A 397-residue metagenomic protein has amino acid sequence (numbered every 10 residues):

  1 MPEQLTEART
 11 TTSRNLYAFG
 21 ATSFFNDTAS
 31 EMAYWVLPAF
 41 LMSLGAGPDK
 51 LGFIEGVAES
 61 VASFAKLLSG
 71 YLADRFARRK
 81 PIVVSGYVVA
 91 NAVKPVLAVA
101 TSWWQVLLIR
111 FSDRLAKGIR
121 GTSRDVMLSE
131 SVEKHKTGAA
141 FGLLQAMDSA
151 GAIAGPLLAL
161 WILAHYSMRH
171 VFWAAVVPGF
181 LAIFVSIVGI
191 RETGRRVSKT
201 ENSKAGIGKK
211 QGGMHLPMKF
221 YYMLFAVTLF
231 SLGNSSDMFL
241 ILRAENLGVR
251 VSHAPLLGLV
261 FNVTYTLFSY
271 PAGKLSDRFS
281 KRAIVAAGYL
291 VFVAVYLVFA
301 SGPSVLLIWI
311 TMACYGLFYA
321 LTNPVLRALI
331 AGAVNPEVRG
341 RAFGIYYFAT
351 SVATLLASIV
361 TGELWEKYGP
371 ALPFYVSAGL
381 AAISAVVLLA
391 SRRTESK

Functional and structural regions predicted by a protein language model:
P2-S13, E192-A226: Juxtamembrane intracellular "pre-TM" segments in multi-pass secondary transporters
E7-S60, F220-L257: Helix-loop boundary and gating motifs at the non-cytosolic
A39-S43, A154-F172, L356-P370: Transmembrane alpha-helix termini and helix-breaking/packing motifs in multi-pass membrane transporters
A65-A77, L163, S269-S280, W365-E366: Helix-to-loop junctions at the C-terminal end of transmembrane segments in multipass secondary transporters
P81-P95, V176, A283-V298, A378: Structural signature of the two symmetry-related core transmembrane helices
A98-I109, A300-T311: Helix-loop junctions at membrane interfaces in 12-TM secondary transporters
I109-A150: Cytoplasmic helix-loop-helix junction between adjacent transmembrane helices in 12-TM secondary transporters
V177-K199, S384-R392: C-terminal membrane-cytosol helix-exit motif in multi-pass small-molecule transporters
